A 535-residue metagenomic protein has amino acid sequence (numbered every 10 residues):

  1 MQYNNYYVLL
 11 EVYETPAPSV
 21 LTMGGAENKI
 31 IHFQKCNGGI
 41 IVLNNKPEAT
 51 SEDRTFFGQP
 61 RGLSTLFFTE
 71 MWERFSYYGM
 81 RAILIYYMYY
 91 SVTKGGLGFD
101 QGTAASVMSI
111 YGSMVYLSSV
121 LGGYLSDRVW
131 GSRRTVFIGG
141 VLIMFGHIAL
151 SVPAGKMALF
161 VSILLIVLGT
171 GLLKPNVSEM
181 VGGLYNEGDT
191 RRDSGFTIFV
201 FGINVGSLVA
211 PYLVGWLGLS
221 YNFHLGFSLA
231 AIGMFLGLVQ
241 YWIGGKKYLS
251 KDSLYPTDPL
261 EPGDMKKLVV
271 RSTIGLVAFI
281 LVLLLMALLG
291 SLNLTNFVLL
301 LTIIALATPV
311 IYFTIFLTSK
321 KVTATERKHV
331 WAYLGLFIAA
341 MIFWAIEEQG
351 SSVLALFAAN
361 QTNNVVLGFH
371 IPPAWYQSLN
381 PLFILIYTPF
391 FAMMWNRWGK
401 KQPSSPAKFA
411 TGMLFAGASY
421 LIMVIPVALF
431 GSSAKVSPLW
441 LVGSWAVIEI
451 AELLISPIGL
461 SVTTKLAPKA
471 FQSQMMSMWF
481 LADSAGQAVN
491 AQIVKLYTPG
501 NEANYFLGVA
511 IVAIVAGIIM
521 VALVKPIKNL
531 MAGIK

Functional and structural regions predicted by a protein language model:
H32-R61, E187, G215-S351, A355 (+3 more regions): Intracellular loop-helix junctions on the cytosolic face of multi-pass helical membrane proteins
A82-T103, S352-P373: Short amphipathic helix-loop junctions that connect adjacent transmembrane helices in Major Facilitator Superfamily/SLC
S109-Y124, S378-F391: Central cavity-lining transmembrane alpha-helices of secondary-active solute carriers, predominantly the Major
V120-V141: Conserved MFS/SLC helix-loop-helix module at the cytosolic interface between two early adjacent transmembrane helices
V141-G155, L414-S432: C-terminal ends and interior cores of transmembrane alpha-helices in multi-pass membrane transporters/permeases
M157-L173, S433-L454: Hydrophobic core of transmembrane alpha-helices in multi-pass small-molecule transporters, especially MFS/SLC-type
D193-P211, G218, G233, M478-N490: Glycine-rich segments within core transmembrane alpha-helices of 12-TM secondary carriers
I304-T314, P372-W398, G412-S419: Transmembrane alpha-helices of Major Facilitator/SLC transporters
